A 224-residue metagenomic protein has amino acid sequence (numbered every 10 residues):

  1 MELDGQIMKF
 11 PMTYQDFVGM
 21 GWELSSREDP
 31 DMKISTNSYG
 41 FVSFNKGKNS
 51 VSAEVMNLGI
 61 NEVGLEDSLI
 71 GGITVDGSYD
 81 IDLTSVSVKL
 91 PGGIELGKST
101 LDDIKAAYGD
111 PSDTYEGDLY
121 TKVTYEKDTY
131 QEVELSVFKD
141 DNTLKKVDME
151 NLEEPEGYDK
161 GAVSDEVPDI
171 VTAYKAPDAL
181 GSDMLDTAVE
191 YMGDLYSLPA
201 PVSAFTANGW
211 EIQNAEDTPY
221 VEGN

Functional and structural regions predicted by a protein language model:
M1-M8, Y158-D194: N-terminal low-complexity, Pro/Thr/Ser-rich intrinsically disordered segments that act as propeptides or flexible
M1-Q6, V88-I94, Y120-V123, V133 (+1 more regions): Short, recurring structural edge motifs at helix starts
M8-D16, Y196-A204: Core segments of small alpha/beta cavity-forming domains
T13, S35, S85-S87, L180-S182 (+1 more regions): Residue-level signal for the start and early helices of compact helical domains
Q15-D67, L90-G93, S99-A176, A204-N224: A cross-family detector of function-defining hotspots
G71-L96: Non-cytosolic head/periplasmic domains of membrane-anchored proteins
